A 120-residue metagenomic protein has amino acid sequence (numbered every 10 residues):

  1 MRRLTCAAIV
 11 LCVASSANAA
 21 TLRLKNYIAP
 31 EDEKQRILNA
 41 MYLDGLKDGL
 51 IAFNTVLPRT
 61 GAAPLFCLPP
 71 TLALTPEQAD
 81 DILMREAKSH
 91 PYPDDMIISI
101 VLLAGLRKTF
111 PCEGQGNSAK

Functional and structural regions predicted by a protein language model:
R2-A8: Sec-dependent signal peptide recognition, specifically the positively charged N-region followed immediately by
A14-A17: N-terminal signal peptide c-region/cleavage motif recognized by signal peptidases
A20-M84, G105: Short N-proximal segments of mature Sec-exported proteins
R59, N117-K120: Intrinsically disordered, low-complexity coil segments
E86-S118: Short, compact, well-ordered microdomains
